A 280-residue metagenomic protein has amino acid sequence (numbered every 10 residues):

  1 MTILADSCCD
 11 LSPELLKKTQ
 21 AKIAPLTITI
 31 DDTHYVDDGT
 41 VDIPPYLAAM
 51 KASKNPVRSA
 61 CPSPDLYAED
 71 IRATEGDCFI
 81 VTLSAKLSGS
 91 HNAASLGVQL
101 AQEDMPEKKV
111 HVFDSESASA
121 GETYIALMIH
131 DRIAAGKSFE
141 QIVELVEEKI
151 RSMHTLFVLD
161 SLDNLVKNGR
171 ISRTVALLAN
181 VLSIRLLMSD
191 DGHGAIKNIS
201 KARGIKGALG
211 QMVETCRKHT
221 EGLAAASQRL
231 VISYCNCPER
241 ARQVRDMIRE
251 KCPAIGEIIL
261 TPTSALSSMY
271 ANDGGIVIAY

Functional and structural regions predicted by a protein language model:
M1, G76-I80, Q228-L230: Generic beta-sheet signal
T2-C61, L66: N-terminal glycine-rich anion-binding loop in soluble enzyme alpha/beta folds
A5, T82, Y234: Short beta-strand/turn micro-motifs composed of small residues that flank or help shape donor/cofactor-binding pockets
C8-K22, T27, L87-S90, A94-Q99 (+3 more regions): Mixed-charge interfacial surface used for oligomerization/domain docking and macromolecular partner engagement
V41-A68, Y124-I142, Q228-L230: Short N-terminal secondary-structure initiator segments
K51-N92, L96, V143, I150: Glycine-rich phosphate- or other oxyanion-binding loops that anchor nucleotides, phosphorylated ligands
T74-E75, M105, L223, C252: A structural signal for short coil/turn segments at secondary-structure junctions
E75-I80, E103-F113, L260: Glycine/charged-rich beta-loop-alpha catalytic/anionic-binding loops adjacent to active sites
